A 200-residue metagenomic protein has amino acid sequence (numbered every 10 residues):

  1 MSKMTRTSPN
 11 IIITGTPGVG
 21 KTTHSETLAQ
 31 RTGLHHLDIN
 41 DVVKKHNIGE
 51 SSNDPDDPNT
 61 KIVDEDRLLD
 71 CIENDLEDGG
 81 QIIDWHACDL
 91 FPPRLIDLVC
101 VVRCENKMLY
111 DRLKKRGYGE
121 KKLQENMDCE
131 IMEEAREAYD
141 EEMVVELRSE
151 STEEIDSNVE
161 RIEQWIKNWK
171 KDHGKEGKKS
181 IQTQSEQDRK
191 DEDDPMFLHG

Functional and structural regions predicted by a protein language model:
S2-T5, D140-G200: NTP-dependent small-molecule kinase module
I13: Hydrophobic anchor at the beta1->P-loop junction of P-loop NTPases
T16: P-loop (Walker A) phosphate-binding loop of NTP-binding proteins
K21: Conserved lysine of the Walker
H24: Hydrophobic positions on the alpha1 helix immediately C-terminal to the Walker A/P-loop
H35-F91, Q182, Q187, E192-D193: ATP-dependent small-molecule kinase phosphotransfer cores that center on conserved nucleotide phosphate-binding segments
S51, R103-V145: A glycine- and Lys/Arg-enriched "phosphate-lid" helix/loop adjacent to the NTP-binding pocket of small-molecule kinases
R94-C104: Inter-motif core of Ras-like GTPase G domains
